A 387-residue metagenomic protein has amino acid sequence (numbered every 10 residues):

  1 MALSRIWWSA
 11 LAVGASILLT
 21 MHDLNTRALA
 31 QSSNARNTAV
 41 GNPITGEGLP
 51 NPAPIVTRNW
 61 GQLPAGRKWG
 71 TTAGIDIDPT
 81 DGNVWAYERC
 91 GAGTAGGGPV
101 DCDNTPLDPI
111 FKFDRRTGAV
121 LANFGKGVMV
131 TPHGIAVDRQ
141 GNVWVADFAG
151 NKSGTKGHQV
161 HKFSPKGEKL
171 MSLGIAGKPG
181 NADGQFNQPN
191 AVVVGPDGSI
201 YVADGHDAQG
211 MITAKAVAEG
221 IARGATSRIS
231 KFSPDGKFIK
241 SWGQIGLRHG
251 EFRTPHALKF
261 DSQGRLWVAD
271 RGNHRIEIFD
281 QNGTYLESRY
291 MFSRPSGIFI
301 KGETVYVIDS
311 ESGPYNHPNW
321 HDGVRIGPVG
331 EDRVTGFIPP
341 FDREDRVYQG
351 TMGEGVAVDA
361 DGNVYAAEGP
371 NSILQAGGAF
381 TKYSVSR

Functional and structural regions predicted by a protein language model:
M1-L11: Bacterial N-terminal signal peptides that target proteins for export
S9-T20: Bacterial N-terminal signal peptides
T20-R387: Eukaryotic scaffold repeat domains enriched in small/polar residues
